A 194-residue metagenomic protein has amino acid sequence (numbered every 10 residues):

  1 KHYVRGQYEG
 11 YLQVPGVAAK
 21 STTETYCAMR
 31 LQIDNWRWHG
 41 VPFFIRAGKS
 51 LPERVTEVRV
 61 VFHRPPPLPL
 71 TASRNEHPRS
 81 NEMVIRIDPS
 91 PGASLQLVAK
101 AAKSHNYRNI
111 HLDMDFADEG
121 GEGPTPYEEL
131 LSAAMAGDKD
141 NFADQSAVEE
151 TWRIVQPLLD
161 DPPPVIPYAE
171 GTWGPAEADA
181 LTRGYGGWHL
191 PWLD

Functional and structural regions predicted by a protein language model:
K1-D194: Secretory/organelle targeting and membrane-embedding segments
